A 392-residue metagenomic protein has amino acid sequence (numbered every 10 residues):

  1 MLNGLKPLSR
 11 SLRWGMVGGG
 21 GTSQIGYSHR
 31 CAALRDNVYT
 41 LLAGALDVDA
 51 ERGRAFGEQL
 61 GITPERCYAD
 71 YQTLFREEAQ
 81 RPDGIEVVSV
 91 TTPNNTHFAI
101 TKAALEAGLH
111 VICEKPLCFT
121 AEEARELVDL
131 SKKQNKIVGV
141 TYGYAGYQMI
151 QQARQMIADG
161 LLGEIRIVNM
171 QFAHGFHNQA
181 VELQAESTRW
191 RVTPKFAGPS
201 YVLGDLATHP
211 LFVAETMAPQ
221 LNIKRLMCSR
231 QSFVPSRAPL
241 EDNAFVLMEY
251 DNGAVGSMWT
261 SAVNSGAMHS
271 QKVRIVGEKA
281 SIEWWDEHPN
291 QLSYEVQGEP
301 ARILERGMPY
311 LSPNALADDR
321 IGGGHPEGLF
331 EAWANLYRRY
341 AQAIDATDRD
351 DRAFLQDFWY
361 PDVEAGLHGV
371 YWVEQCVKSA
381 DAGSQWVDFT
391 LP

Functional and structural regions predicted by a protein language model:
M1-I62: N-terminal Rossmann-like dinucleotide-binding module
M1-L2, S11, G143, R191 (+3 more regions): C-terminal glycine/acidic-rich active-site capping loop/insertion
G4-S11, K136, G163-I167, K378-P392: C-terminal capping/lid region of NAD(P)-dependent oxidoreductase domains
Y39-L42, T347-L367, V387: Glycine- and charged-residue-rich phosphate/anionic-cofactor binding loop of Rossmann-like
R66-I85: A structured beta-alpha segment of the ubiquitous adenosine-cofactor-binding alpha/beta core
V87, P93-A145, G160: Beta-strand-loop-alpha-helix segment that lines the small-molecule cofactor/substrate pocket of alpha/beta enzymes
I137, Y144-A238, L292: Predominantly a Rossmann-like dinucleotide-binding segment in NAD(P)-dependent oxidoreductases
G204-Q291: Glycine-rich, aromatic-lined ligand/substrate-binding cores of catalytic and carbohydrate-binding domains
